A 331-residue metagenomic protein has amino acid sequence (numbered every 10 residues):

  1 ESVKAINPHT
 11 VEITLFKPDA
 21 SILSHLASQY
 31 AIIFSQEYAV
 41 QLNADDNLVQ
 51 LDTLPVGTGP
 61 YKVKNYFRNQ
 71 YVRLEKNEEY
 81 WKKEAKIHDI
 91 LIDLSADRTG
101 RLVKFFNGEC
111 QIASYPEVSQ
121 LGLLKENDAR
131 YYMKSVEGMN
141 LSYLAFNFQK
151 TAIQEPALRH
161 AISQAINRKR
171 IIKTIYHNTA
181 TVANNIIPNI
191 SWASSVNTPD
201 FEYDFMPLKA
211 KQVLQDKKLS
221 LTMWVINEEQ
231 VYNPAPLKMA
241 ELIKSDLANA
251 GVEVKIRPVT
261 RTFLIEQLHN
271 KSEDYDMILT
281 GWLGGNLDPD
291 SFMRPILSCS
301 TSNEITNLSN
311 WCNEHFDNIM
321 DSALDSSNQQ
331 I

Functional and structural regions predicted by a protein language model:
E1-V40: Surface-exposed binding/hinge segments that line and control ligand-binding clefts or catalytic entry sites
V3-I6, I172, N249, E253-L264 (+1 more regions): Extracytoplasmic/peripheral linker and loop segments enriched in polar/acidic and small residues with frequent Thr/Pro
V11-I13, G59-K62, V72-R73, H88-L94 (+3 more regions): Short, well-ordered beta-strand elements
L26, Q149, I153-W192, A235: Periplasmic-binding protein-like
R68, Q215-G284: Ligand/substrate-recognition segments at binding pockets and active sites
N77-L123: Ligand-site clamp/hinge motif
G122-S135, D274, D288-I305: Ligand-binding "clamshell"
T181-K217, E228-K238: Structural transition elements
